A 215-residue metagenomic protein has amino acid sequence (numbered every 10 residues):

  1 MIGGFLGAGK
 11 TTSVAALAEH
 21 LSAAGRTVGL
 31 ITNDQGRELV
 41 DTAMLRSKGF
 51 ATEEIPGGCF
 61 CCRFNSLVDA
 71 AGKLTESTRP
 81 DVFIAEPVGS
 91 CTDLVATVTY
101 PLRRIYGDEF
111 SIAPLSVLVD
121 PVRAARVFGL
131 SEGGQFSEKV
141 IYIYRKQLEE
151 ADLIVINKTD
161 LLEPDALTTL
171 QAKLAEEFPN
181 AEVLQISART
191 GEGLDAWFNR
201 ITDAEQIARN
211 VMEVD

Functional and structural regions predicted by a protein language model:
M1-G3, A8, T12-Y142: Nucleotide-state-sensitive switch-loop elements of NTP-binding domains
I141-V155, T159-D215: Canonical P-loop GTPase G-domain recognition
